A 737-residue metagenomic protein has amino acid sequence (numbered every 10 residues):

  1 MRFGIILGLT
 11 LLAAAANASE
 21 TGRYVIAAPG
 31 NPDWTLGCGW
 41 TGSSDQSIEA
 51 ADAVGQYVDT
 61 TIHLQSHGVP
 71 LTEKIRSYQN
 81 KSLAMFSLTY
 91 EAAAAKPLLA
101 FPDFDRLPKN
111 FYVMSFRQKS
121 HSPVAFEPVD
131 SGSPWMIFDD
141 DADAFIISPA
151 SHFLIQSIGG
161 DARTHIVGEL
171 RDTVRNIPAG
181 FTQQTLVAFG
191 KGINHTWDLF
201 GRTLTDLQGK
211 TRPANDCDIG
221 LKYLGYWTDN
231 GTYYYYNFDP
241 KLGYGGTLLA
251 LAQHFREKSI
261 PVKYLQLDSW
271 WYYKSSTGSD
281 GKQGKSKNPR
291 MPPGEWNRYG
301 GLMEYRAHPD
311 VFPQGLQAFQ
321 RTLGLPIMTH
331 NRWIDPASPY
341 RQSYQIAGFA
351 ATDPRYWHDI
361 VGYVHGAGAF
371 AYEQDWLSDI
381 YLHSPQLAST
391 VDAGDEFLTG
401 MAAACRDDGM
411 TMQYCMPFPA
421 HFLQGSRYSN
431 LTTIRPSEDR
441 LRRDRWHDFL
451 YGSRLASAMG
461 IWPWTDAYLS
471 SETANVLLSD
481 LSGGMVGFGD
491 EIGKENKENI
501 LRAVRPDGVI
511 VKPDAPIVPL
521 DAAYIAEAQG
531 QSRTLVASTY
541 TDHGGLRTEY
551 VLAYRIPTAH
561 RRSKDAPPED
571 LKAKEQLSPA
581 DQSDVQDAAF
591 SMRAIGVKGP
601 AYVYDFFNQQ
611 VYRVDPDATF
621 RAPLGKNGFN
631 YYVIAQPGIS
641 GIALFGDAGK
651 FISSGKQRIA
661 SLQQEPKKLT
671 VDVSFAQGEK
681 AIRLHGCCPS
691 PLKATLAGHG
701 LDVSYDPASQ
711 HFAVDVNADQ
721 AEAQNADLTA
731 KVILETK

Functional and structural regions predicted by a protein language model:
G4-A14: Bacterial N-terminal signal peptides
S19-Y264, S269, K274, S279-S286 (+3 more regions): Carbohydrate-recognition beta-sandwich/jelly-roll modules in extracellular/periplasmic carbohydrate-active proteins
P32-I48, V54, P519-A522, E549-V551 (+1 more regions): Non-catalytic C-terminal accessory domains or segments of carbohydrate-active enzymes
A84, S479-S482, G487, A526-V597 (+2 more regions): Carbohydrate-binding surface patches
F104-S120, M592-N608, H685-G700: Solvent-exposed beta-hairpin/edge-strand motifs
G225-S389, A393-D408, M412-C415: Substrate-binding cleft of carbohydrate-active enzyme catalytic domains
T232-Y236, W271-G278, I334-Y340, D379-H383 (+9 more regions): Flexible loop/turn segments at secondary-structure boundaries
S338-A369, V391-N499, K512-R533, Y540-H543: Glycan-recognition surfaces
